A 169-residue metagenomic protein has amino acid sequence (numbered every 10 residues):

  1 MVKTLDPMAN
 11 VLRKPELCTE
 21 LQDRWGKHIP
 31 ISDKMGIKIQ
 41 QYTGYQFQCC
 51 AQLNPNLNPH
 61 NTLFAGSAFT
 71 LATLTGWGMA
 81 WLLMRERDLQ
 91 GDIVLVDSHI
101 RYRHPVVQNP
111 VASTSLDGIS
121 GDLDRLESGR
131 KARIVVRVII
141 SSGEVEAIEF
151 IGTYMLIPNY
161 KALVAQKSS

Functional and structural regions predicted by a protein language model:
M1-C50, N54-P55, Q166-S169: Non-catalytic linker/capping segments at the edges of enzyme domains
M1-R13, V106-V107, D117-S169: HotDog/MaoC-like acyl-thioester-processing domains
D33-K38, V96-Y102, G121-D122: Short structured motifs
F47-C49, V96-S98, A112, I134-V136 (+1 more regions): Hydrophobic residues positioned within well-ordered beta-strands of beta-sheet architectures
Q52-G78, L89: Hot-dog-fold acyl-thioester-processing enzymes
Q52-N54, S115-S120: Generic short beta-strand segments
S67-T70, L74, D97-R101, L116-G118 (+1 more regions): Hydrophobic alpha-helical segments of small multi-pass membrane proteins
M79-G118: Hydrophobic beta-strand-centered segment that forms part of the acyl-chain substrate-binding groove
